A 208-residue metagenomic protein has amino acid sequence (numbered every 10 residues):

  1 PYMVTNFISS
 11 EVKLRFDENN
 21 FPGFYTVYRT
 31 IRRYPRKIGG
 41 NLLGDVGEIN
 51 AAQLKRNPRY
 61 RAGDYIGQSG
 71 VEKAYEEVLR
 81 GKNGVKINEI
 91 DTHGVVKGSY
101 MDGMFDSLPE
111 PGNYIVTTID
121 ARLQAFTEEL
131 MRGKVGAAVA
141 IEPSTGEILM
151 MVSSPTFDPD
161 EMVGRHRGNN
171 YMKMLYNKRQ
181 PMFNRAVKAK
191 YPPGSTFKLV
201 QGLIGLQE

Functional and structural regions predicted by a protein language model:
P1-G168, P181, K190, Q207: Periplasmic/cell-envelope proteins involved in peptidoglycan metabolism and beta-lactam response
V116, Y176-F197: Short active-site loop at a secondary-structure junction that contains or immediately precedes the catalytic residue(s)
G168-Y176: A structural motif
V200: Active-site His/Glu-centered metal-binding helix of metallohydrolases
L203: Extracellular glycan-interaction surfaces
